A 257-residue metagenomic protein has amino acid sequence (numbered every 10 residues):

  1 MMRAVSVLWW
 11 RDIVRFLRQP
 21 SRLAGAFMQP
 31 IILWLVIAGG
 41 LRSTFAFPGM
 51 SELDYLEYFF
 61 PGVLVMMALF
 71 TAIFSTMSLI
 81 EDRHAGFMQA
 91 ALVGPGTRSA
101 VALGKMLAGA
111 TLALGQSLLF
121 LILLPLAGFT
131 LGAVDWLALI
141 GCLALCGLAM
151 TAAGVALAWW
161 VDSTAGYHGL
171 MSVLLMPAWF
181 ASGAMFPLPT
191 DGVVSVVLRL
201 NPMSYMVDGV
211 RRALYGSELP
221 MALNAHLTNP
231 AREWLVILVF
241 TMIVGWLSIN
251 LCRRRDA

Functional and structural regions predicted by a protein language model:
M1-Q29: Aromatic- and glycine-rich beta-strand/loop motifs that create alpha-glucan
R3-W10, F180, A184-A222, A231: Short hydrophobic, aromatic-rich alpha-helical segments embedded in or entering the lipid bilayer of multi-pass
I32, V36-I37, A72-S75, L119 (+4 more regions): Hydrophobic/aromatic residues in alpha-helical transmembrane segments
I32-V36, Y55-A127, V173: Hydrophobic alpha-helical transmembrane segments of multi-pass membrane transport proteins
I37-A46, F70, L124-G132, V161-S163 (+3 more regions): Short helix-capping/hinge motifs at transmembrane helix termini and TM-loop junctions
I37-G39, R211-A257: Alpha-helical transmembrane segments of multi-pass membrane transporters/translocases
A38-T44, A158-S204: Transmembrane helix segments
R98-S172, H226-I249: Alpha-helical transmembrane segments and their short interhelical loops
